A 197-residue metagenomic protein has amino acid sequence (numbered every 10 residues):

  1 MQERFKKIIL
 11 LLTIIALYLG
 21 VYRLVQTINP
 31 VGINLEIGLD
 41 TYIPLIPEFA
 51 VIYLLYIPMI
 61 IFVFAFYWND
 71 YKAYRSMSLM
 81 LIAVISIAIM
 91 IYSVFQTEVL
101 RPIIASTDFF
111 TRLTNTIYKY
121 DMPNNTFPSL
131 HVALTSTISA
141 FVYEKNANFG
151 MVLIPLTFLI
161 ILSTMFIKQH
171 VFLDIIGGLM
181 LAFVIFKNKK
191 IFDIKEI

Functional and structural regions predicted by a protein language model:
M1-I60, T97, A105, T114: N-terminal transmembrane-helix/juxtamembrane module of multi-pass inner/ER membrane proteins
E3, K7, Y42-I46, W68-A73 (+2 more regions): Membrane-helix interfacial "entry" motifs
K6-I14, R75-A83, F149-L153, L173: Alpha-helical transmembrane segments of integral membrane proteins
T13, L17, L79, A83 (+4 more regions): Hydrophobic faces of alpha-helical transmembrane segments in multi-pass integral membrane proteins
Y18-L24, I85-S93, P155-K168: Aromatic-anchored segments of alpha-helical transmembrane domains
T27-L39, W68-N148: Membrane-interface loops
A50-V63, L79-I82, S86, L134: Hydrophobic alpha-helical transmembrane segments
N115-I197: Membrane-embedded catalytic cores of phosphoryl/pyrophosphoryl-handling enzymes
